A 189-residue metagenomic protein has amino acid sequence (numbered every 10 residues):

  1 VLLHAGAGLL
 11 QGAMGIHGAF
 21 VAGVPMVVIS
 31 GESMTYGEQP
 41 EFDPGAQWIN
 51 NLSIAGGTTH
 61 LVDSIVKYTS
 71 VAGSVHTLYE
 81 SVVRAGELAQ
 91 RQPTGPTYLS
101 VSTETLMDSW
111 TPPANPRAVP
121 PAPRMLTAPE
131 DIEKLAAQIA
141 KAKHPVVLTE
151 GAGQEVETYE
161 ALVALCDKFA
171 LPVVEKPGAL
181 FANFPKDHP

Functional and structural regions predicted by a protein language model:
V1-P189: N-terminal alpha/beta PP-like core and its mobile active-site loop of ThDP/TPP-dependent enzymes
